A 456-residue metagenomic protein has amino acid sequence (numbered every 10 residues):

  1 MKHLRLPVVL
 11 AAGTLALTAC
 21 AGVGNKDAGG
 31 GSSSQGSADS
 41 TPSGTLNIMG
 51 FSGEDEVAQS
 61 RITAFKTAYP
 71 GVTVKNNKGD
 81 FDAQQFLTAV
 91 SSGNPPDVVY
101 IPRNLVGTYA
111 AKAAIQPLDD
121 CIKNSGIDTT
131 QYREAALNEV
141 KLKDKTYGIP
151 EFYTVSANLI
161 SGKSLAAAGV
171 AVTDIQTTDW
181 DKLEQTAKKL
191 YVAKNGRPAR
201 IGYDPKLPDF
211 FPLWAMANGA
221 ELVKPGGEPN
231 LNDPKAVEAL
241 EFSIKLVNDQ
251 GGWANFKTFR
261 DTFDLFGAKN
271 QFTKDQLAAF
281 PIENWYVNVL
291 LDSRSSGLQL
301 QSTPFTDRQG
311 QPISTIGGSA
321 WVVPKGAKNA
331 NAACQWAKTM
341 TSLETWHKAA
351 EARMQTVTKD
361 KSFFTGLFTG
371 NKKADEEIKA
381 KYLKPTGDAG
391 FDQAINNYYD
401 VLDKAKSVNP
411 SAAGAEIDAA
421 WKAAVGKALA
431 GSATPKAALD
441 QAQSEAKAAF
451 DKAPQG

Functional and structural regions predicted by a protein language model:
K2-T108, K123-T130, Q309, E344-A349 (+4 more regions): Conserved N-terminal structural module of periplasmic/extracytoplasmic solute-binding proteins
F51-G53, I101-L105, T154, I282-V287 (+1 more regions): Beta->alpha turn/N-cap motifs
A83, A220-S293, G297-F305, A438: Extracytoplasmic ligand-binding clamshell segments of periplasmic binding protein
Q84-P95, K112, S164-L165, E184-V192 (+2 more regions): Short helices/loops that flank or line small-molecule/ion binding pockets
N104-S156, K182, Q299-T303: Hinge/lid segment of periplasmic solute-binding proteins
I122-K123, V140-F210, A220-T258, V323-N331 (+3 more regions): Helix-loop-helix "hinge/cap" segment bordering the ligand-binding cleft or interdomain interface
A166, L383, A389-G456: Conserved C-terminal helix/tail region of periplasmic/extracytoplasmic solute-binding proteins
Y286-S296, G310-T315, V323-A419: C-terminal lobe and pocket-closing loops of periplasmic/extracytoplasmic Venus-flytrap solute-binding proteins
